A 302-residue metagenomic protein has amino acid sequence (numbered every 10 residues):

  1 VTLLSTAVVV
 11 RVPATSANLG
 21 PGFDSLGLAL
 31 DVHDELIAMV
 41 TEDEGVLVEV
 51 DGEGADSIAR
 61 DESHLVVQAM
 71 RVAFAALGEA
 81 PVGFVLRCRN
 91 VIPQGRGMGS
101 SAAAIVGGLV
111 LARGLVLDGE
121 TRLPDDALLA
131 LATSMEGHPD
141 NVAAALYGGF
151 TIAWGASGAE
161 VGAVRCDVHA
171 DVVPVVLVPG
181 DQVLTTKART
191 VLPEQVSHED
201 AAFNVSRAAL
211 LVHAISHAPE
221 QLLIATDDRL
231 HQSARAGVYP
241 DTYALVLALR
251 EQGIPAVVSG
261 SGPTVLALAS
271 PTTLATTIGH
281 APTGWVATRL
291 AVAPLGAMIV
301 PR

Functional and structural regions predicted by a protein language model:
V1-R96, G114-T121, V292-L295, P301-R302: ATP-binding N-lobe of GHMP and related small-molecule kinases
T2-L4, N18, G27-L30, G78-E79 (+7 more regions): Solvent-exposed alpha-helices and their adjacent loops that cap or buttress functional pockets in soluble metabolic
S5-A14, R165, V173-P179, R289-A291: Short amphipathic
M39, A145-A156, S216, L266-S270 (+1 more regions): Short beta-strand-to-turn element immediately C-terminal to the catalytic PLP-Schiff-base lysine in fold type I
E79-G162: Gly/Ser-rich oxyanion-binding loop with an adjacent helix/lid that shapes the negatively charged ligand pocket
V176-G237: Active-site rim beta-loop-alpha module in soluble metabolic enzymes
A214-R302: Glycine-rich, charge-dense phosphate/pyrophosphate-binding loop(s) and the adjacent flexible "lid"/catalytic subdomain
